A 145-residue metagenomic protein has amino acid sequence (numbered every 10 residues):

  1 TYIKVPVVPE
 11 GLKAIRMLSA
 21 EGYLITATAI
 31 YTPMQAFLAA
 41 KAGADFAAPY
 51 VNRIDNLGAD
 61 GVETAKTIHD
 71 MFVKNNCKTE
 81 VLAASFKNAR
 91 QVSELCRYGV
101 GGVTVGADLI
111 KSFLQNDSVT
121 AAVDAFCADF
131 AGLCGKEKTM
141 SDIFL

Functional and structural regions predicted by a protein language model:
T1, E21-Y23, G43-D45, C77-E80 (+1 more regions): Short, well-ordered coil/turn segments that N-cap beta-strands
T1-V8, L24-F37, A48-G58, L82-S85: Catalytic beta/alpha-barrel core
G11-I25, G61-V81, A125-M140: Alpha-helix-loop-beta-strand connector modules within alpha/beta enzyme cores
A14, T32-A42, K87-G102: Catalytic cores of alpha/beta
A29, D45-L57, G99-V119: Glycine-rich phosphate-binding active-site loops on the catalytic face of alpha/beta enzymes
F37-F46, A59-D70: Active-site-proximal loop->helix
T104-L145: Flexible C-terminal active-site loop/helix
